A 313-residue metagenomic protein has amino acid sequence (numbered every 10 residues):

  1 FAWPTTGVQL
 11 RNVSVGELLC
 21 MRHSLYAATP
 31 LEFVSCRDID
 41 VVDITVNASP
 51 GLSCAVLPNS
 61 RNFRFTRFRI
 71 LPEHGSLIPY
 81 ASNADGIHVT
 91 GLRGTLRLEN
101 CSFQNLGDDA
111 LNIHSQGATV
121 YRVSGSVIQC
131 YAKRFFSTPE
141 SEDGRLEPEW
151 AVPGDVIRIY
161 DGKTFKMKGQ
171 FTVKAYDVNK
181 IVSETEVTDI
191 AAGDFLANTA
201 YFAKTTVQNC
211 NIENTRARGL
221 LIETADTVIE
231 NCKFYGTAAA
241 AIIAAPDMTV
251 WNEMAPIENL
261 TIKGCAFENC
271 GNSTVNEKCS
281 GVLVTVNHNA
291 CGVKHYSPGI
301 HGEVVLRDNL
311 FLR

Functional and structural regions predicted by a protein language model:
F1, S24-C36, G51-N59, G86-L92 (+5 more regions): Extracellular beta-strand-rich solenoid/capping regions of secreted or surface-exposed proteins that bind or remodel
F1-A27, K166-T205, E213, L221: Small/polar beta-strand repeat architecture
F1-R11, D38-D43, P50, N62-R67 (+8 more regions): Non-catalytic helical/linker scaffolds that mediate oligomerization, partner binding, and domain coupling around large
R11-M21, F33-V34, I39, D43 (+2 more regions): Extended, non-transmembrane interaction/recognition domains
A27-P30, P50-A55, E73-D85, G107-I113 (+5 more regions): Short glycine/acidic-rich loop motifs that flank beta-strands on beta-rich extracellular proteins
R37-N47, R61-H74, R93-N105, D155 (+4 more regions): Right-handed parallel beta-helix
T119-V152, V156: Surface beta-strand/loop "capping" patches
E142-N179: Ser/Thr/Gly-rich low-complexity blocks that favor extended beta-strand/coil architectures
